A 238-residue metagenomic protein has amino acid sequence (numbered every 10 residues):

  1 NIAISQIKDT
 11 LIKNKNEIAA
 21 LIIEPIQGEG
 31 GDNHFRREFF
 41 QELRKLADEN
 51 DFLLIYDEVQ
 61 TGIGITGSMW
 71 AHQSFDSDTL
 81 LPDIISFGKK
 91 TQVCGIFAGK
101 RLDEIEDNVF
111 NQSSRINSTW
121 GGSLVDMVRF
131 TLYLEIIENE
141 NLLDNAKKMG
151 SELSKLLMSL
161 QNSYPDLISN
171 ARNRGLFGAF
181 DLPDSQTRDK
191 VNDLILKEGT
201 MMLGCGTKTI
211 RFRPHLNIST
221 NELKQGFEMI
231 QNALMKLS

Functional and structural regions predicted by a protein language model:
N1-S238: Conserved N-terminal phosphate-binding loop of PLP-dependent enzymes in the Aspartate aminotransferase
